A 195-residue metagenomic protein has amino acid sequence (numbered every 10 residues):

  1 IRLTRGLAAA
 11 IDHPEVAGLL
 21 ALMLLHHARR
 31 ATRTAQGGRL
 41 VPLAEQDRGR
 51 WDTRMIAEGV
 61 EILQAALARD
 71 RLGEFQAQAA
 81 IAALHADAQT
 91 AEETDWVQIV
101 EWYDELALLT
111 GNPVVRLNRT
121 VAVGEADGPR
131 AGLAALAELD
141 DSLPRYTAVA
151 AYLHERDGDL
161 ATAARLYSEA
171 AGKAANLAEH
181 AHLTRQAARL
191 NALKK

Functional and structural regions predicted by a protein language model:
I1-D104: Amphipathic helix-loop-helix modules that constitute alpha-helical solenoid scaffolds
T4, I11, D70, Y103 (+4 more regions): Alpha-helical junction/boundary sensor with strong preference for TPR arrays
A8, L20, V100, A107 (+7 more regions): Heptad-repeat amphipathic alpha-helical coiled-coil interaction surface used for oligomerization/assembly
E15, E74, Q78, V114-V115 (+2 more regions): Start-of-helix register in tetratricopeptide repeats
L19, M23-H26, Q78, A82 (+4 more regions): "A position-specific structural signal for the A-helix of alpha-solenoid helical repeats
H27, T90-E93, A126, D157 (+1 more regions): Structural motif corresponding to the intra-repeat A-B loop/turn of tetratricopeptide repeats
L40-D52, D127, A134-A137, S142-A148 (+1 more regions): Divalent-cation-assisted or electrostatically stabilized phosphate/pyrophosphate-binding catalytic cores
